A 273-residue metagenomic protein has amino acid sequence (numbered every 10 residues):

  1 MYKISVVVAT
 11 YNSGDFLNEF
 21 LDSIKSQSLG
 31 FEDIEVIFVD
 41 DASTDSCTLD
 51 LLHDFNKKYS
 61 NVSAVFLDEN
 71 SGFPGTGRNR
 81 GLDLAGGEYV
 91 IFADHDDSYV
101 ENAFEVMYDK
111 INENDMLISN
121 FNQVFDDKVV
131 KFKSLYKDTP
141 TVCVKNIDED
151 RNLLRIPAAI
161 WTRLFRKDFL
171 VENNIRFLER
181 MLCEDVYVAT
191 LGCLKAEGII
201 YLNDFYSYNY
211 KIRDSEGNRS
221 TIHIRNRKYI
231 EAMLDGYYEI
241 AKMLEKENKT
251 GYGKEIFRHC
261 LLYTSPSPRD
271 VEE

Functional and structural regions predicted by a protein language model:
K3-S5, E35, Y187: Cell-envelope/extracellular polymer assembly enzymes that use nucleotide-activated donors
S13-S26: Short, well-formed alpha-helical segments that are part of the catalytic scaffolds of diverse glycosyltransferases
K25-F66: Acidic donor-binding segment of Leloir-type glycosyltransferases
D41, A93-H95: Active-site acidic Asp-centered loop
D68-A85: Glycine-rich, basic loop-to-helix element that forms the pyrophosphate-binding segment of sugar-nucleotide handling
P74-N79, H95-N203, Y208-K228, N248: Donor-binding/catalytic cores of nucleotide-activated saccharide and glycerol-phosphate transferases/polymerases
V90: Short aromatic/hydrophobic "clamp" motif used to bind/position activated sugar donors
Y263-E273: Single conserved hydrophobic/aromatic residue that forms the stacking wall/gate of nucleotide- or nucleobase-binding
